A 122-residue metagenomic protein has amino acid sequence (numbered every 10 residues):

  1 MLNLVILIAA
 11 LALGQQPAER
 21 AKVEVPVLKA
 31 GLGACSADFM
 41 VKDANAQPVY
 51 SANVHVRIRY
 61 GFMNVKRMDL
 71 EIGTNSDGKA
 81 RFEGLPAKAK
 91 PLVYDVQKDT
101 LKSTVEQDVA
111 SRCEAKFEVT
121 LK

Functional and structural regions predicted by a protein language model:
N3-A12: Sec-dependent N-terminal signal peptides
G14-S36, M40-Q47, V65, E114-K122: Beta-strand-rich domain onsets/edges
A37, Y50-V54, L92: Short beta-strand/loop motifs in extracellular/secreted proteins, especially within beta-sandwich accessory domains
N45-F62: Short, ordered, surface-exposed loop/turn motifs in non-cytosolic proteins
F62-A80: Short, acidic Ser/Thr/Gly-rich low-complexity loop/linker segments typical of extracellular and cell-surface proteins
R81-P91: Short Pro-Gly-centered beta-turn/loop motif in secreted/extracellular proteins
A89-T100: A short, solvent-exposed beta-strand micro-motif common in secreted/extracellular proteins
L101-A110: Edge beta-strands of extracellular beta-sandwich domains
